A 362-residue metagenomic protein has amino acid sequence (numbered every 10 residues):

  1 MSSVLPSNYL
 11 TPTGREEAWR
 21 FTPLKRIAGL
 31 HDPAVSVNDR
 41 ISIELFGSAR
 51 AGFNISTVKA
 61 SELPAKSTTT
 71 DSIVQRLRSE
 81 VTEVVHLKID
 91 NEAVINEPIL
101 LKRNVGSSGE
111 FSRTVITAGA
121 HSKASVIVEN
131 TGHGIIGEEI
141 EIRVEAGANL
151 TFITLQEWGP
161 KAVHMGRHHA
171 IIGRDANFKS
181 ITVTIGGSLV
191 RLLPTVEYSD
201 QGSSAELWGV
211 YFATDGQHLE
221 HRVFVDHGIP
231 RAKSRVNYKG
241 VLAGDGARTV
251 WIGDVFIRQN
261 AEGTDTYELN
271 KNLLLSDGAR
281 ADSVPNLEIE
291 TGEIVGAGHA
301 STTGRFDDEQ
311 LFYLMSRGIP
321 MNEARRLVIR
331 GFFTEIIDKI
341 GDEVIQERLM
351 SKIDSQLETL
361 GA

Functional and structural regions predicted by a protein language model:
M1-I95, I99-L100, L242: N-terminal amphipathic, basic helical "cap/leader" segment at the start of enzyme domains
P64-I319, F333, I337-A362: Conserved beta-strand/loop scaffold segments within soluble protein domains that form the structured core and edges
